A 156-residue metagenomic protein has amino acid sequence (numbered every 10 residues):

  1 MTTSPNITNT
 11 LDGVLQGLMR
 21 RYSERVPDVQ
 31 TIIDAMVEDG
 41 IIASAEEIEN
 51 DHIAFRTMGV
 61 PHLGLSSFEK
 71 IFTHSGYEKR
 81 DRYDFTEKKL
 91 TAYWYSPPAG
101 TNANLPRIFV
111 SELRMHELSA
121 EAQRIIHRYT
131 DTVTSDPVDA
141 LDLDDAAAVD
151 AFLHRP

Functional and structural regions predicted by a protein language model:
T2-W94, G100, N104-L105: An N-terminus-focused feature that recognizes amino-terminal "leader" regions
E69, H74-P156: Internal, hydrophobic cores of structured domains that mediate oligomerization or house catalytic pockets within large
